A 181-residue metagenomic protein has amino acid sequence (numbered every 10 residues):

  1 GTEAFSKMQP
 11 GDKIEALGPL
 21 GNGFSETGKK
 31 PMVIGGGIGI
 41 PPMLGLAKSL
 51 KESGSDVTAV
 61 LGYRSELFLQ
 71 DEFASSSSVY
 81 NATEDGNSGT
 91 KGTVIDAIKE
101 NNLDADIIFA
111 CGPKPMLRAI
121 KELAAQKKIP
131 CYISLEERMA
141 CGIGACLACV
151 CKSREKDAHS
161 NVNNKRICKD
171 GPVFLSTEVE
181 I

Functional and structural regions predicted by a protein language model:
G1-P31: FAD-binding FR-type
E3-K7, K30-P31, K51-E52, Y80-T83 (+1 more regions): N-terminal start-of-chain detector that recognizes signal peptides and the immediate post-cleavage beginning
P10, S25, K29, G45 (+3 more regions): Short capping/connector residues at structural and topological boundaries
N22-V79: Hydrophobic, well-structured mid-protein blocks that either form specific transmembrane helices
V60-I181: Reductase modules of NAD(P)H-dependent flavoproteins
